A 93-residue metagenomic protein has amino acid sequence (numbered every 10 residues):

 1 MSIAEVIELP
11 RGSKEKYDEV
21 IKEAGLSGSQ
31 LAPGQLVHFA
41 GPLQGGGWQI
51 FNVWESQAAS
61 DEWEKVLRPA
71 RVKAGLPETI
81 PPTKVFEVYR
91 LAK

Functional and structural regions predicted by a protein language model:
M1-P69, L76-K93: Short S/T/G/P-rich N-terminal loop/turn motif that feeds into the first structured element of a domain
